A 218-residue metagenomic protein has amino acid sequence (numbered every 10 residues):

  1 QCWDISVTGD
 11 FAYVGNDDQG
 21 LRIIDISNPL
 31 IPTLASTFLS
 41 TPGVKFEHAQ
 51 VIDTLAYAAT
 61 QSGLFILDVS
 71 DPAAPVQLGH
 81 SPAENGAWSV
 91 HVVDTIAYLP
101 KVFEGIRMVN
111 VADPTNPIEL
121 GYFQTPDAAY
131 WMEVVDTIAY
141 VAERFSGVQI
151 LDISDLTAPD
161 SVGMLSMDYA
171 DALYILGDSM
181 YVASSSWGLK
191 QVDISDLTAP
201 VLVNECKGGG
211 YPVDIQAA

Functional and structural regions predicted by a protein language model:
Q1-A218: Feature marking well-ordered beta-strand scaffolds used for ligand recognition
